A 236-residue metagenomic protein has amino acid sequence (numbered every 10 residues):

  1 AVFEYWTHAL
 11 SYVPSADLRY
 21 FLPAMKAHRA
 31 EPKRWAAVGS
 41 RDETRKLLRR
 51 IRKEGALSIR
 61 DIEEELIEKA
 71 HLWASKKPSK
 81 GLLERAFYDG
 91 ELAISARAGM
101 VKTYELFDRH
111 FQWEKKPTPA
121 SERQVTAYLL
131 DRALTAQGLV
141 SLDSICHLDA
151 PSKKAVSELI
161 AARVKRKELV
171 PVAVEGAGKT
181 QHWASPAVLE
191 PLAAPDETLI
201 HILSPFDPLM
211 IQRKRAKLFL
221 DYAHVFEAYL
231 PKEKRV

Functional and structural regions predicted by a protein language model:
A1-V236: Long, charged, low-complexity, helical-prone intrinsically disordered regions
